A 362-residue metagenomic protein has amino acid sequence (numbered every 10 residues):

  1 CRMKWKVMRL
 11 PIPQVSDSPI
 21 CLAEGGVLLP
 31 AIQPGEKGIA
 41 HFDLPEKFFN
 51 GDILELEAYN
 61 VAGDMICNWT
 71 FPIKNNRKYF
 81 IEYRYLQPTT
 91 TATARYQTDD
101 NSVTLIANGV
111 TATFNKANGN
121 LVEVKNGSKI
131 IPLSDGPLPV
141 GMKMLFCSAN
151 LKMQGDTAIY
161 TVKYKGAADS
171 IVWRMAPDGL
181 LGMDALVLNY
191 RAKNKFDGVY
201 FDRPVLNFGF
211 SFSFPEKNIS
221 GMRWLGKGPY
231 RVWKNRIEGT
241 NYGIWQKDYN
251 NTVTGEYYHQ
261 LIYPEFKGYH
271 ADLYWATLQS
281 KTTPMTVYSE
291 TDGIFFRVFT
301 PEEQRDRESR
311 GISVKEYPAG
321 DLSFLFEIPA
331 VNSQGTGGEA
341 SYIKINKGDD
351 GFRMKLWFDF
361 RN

Functional and structural regions predicted by a protein language model:
C1-L105, T111, F360-R361: Carbohydrate-binding surfaces of carbohydrate-active enzymes
K47-F49, K78-N362: Beta-strand/loop-rich accessory regions of lumenal/periplasmic or secreted enzymes, predominantly carbohydrate-active
